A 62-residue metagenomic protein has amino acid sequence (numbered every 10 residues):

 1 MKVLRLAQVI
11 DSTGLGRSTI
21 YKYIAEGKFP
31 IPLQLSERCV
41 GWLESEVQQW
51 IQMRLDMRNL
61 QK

Functional and structural regions predicted by a protein language model:
M1-T19, E46, Q52-R54: Polyanion-binding surface elements
A7, T13-G41: Major-groove DNA-recognition helix of helix-turn-helix-type DNA-binding domains
V40-G41, R54-D56: Short, structured secondary-structure boundary patches
D56-K62: C-terminal secondary-structure termini that scaffold catalytic or DNA-interacting sites
